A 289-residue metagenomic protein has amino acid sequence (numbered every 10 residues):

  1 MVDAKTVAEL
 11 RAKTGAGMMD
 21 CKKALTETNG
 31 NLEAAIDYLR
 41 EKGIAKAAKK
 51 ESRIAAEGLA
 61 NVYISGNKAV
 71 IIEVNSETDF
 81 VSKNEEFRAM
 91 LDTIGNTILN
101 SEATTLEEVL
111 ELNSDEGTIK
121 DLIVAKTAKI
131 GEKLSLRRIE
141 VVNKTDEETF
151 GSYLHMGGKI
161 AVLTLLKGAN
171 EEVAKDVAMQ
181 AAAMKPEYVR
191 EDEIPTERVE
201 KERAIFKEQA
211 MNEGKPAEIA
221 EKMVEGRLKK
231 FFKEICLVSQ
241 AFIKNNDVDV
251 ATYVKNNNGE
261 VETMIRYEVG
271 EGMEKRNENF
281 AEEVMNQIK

Functional and structural regions predicted by a protein language model:
V2-K289: N-terminal assembly/interaction segments in proteins that build large macromolecular machines
